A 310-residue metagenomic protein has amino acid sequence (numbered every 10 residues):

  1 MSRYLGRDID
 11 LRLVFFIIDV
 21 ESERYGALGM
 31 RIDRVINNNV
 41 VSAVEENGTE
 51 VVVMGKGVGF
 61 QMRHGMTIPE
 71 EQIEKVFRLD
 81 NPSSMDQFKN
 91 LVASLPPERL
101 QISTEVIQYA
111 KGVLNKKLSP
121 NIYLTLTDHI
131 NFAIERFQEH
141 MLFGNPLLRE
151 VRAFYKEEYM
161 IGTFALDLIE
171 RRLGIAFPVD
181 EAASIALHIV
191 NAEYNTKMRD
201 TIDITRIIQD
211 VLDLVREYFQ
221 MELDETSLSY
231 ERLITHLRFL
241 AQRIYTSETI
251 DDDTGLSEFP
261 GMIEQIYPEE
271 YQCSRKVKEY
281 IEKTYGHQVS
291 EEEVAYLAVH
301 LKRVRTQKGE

Functional and structural regions predicted by a protein language model:
S2-R3: Intrinsically disordered, low-complexity segments enriched in serine/proline and basic residues
L11: Acidic, metal-dependent phosphodiester-chemistry machinery of nucleic-acid enzymes
F15-E310: A cross-family "folded-core" feature that marks the main globular domain of proteins
